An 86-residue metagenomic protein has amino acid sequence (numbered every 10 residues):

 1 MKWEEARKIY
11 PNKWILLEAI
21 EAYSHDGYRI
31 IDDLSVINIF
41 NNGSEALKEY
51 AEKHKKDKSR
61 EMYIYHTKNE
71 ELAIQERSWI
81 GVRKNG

Functional and structural regions predicted by a protein language model:
R7-S35: Short aromatic-glycine-(Arg/Gly/Cys) micro-motifs in beta-strand/loop hairpins
E18, S24-H25, E45-K48, L72: Residues in flexible loops and secondary-structure boundaries
E21, N41, N69: Residues that form or immediately flank small-molecule/cofactor binding pockets and catalytic motifs
Y28-I31, N41-L47, A51, Y63: Positively charged, polar, low-complexity stretches
L34, K53-G86: Short, mixed-charge low-complexity intrinsically disordered segments
